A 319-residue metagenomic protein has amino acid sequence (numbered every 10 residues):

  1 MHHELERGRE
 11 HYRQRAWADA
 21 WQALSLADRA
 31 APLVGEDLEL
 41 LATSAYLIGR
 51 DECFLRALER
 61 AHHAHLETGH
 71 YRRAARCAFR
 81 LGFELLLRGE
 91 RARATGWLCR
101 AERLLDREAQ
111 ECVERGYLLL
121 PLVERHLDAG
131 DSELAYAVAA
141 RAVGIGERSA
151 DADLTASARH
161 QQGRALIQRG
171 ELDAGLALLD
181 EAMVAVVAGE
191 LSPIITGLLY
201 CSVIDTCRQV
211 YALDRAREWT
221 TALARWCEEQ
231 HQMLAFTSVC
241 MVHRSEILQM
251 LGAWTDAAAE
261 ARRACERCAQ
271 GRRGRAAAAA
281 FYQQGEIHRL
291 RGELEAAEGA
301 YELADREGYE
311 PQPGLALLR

Functional and structural regions predicted by a protein language model:
H2-A23: Alpha-helical segment of the N-proximal tetratricopeptide repeat
H2-E4, D19, E36, R56 (+2 more regions): Alpha-helix N-cap/N′ positions at the starts of helices
R7-R13, E39-D51, A75-R91, E114-D131 (+5 more regions): Tandem amphipathic alpha-helical repeat scaffolds
W17-W21, S25-A27, G35-A42, L55 (+4 more regions): Key residue(s) within conserved catalytic/signature motifs
W21-R29, E59-H70, F83, C99-R107 (+6 more regions): Amphipathic alpha-helical segments of tetratricopeptide repeats
C53-E59, G96, R100, A137 (+2 more regions): Structural signature of tandem alpha-helical TPR/SEL1-like repeats, specifically the intra-repeat loop/turn
R215-D305, G314: Acidic, glycine-rich loop-and-beta core segments that form the ion-binding/anion-interacting portion of active sites
